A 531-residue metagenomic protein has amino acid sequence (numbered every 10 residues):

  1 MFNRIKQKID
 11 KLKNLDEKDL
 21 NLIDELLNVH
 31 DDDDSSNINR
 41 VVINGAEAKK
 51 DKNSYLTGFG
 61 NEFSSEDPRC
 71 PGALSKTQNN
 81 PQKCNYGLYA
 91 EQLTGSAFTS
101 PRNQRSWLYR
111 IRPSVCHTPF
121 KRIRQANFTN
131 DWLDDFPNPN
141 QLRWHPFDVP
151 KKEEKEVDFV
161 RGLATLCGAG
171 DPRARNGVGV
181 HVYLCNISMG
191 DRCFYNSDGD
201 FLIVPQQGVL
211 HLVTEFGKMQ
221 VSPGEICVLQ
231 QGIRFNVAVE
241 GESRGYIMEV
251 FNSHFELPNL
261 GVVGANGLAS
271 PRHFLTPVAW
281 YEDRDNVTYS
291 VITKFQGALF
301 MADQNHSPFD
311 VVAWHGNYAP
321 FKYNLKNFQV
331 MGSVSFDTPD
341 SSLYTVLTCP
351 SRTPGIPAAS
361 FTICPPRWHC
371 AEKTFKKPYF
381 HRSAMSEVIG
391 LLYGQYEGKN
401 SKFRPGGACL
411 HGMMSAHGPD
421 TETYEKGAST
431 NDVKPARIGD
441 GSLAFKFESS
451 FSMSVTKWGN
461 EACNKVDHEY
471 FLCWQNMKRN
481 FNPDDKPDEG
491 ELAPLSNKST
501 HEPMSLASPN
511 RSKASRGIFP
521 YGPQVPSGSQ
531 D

Functional and structural regions predicted by a protein language model:
F2-D531: Jelly-roll (double-stranded beta-helix
